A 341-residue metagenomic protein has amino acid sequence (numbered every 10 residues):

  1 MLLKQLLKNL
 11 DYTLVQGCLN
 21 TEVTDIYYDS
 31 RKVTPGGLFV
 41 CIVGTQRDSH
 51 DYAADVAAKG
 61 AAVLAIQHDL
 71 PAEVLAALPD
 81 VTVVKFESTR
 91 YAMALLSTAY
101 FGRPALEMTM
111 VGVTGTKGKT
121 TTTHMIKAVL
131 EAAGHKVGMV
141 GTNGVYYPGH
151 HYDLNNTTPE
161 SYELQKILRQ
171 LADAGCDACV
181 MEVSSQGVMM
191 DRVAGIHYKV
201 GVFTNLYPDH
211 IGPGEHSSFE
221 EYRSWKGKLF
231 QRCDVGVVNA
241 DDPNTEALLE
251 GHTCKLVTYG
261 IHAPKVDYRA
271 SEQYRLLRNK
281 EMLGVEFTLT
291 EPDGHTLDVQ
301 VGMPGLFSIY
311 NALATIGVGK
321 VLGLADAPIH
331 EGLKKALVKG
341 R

Functional and structural regions predicted by a protein language model:
M1-L95, Y274, Q300, P304 (+4 more regions): N-terminal leader/targeting and accessory segments in enzymes
L6, G37, V56, L96 (+11 more regions): Residue-level signal for inorganic ion chemistry
G60, A77-V81, I196-H197, R232 (+1 more regions): Short, structured coil segments at secondary-structure junctions
A65-E73, G141-G144, A240-N244, I261-A263: Short, polar loop motifs at secondary-structure junctions
F101-M108: Phosphate-binding P-loop
P104, V129-S224, K228, V238-A240 (+4 more regions): ATP-dependent carboxylate-amine ligase catalytic core
T120: Residue-level recognition of phosphate/Mg2+-coordinating polar/acidic sites in nucleotide-handling active sites
L171-A172, C176-I211, E246-D298, K335-G340: Extended acidic/charged loop-beta regions that coordinate divalent cations and stabilize anionic phosphate/carboxylate
